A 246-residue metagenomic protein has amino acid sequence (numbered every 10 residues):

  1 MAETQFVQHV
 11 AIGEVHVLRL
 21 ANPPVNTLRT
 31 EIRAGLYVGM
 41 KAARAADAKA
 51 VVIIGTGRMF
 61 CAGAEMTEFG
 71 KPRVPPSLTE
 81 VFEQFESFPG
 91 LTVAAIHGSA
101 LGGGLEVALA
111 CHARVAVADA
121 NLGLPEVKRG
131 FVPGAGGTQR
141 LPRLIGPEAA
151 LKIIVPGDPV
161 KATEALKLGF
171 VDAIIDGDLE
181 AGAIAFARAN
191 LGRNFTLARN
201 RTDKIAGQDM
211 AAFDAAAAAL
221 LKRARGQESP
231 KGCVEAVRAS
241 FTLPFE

Functional and structural regions predicted by a protein language model:
M1-I54, P76, E80-E83: Conserved CoA-thioester-binding segment of acyl-CoA-metabolizing enzymes
M1-R19, E106, K152-E246: Amphipathic alpha-helical segments at domain termini/boundaries
A50, A113, D172-A173: Residues at the N-termini of beta-strands
I54-Q84, A100, K128-F131: Glycine- (often His-adjacent) and acidic-residue-rich active-site loop that binds/positions the CoA thioester
F85-R129, P133, P159: Glycine-rich beta-to-alpha active-site loop
T138-E148: Hydrophobic, secondary-structure "cap" segments at the distal end of domains
